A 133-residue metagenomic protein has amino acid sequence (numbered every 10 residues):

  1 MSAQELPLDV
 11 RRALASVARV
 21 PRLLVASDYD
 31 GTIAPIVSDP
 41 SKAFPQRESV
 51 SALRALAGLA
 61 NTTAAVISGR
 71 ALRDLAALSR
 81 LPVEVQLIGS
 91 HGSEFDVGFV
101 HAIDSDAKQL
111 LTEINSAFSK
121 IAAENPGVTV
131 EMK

Functional and structural regions predicted by a protein language model:
M1-Y29, I33-V37: Non-catalytic pre-domain segments flanking phosphatase-related domains
P21-R22, D28-P45, V100-Q109: Metal-dependent phosphoesterase signature
F44-K133: Active-site phosphate-binding/coordination module
